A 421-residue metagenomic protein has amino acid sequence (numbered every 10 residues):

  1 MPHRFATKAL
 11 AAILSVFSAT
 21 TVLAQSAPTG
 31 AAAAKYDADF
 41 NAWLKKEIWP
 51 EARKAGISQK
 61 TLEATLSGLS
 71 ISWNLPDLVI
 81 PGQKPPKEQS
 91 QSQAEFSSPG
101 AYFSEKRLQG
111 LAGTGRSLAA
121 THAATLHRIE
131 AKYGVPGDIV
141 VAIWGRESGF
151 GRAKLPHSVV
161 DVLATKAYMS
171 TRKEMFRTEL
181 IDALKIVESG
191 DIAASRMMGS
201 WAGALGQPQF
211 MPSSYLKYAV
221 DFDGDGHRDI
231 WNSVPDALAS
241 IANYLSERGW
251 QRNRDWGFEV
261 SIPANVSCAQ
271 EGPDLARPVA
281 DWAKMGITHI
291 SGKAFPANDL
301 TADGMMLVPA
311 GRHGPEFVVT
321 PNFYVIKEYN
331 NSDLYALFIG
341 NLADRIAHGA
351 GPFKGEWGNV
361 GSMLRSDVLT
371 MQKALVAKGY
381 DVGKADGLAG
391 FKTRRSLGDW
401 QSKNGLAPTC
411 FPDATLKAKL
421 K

Functional and structural regions predicted by a protein language model:
K8-T21: Bacterial N-terminal signal peptides
Q25-E130: An acidic, Gly/Ser/Thr/Pro-rich helix-cap/linker signature
K45-L62, S67-N74, A131-G134, G145-G149 (+10 more regions): Sec-exported extracytoplasmic/periplasmic mature domains
L62-E88, W144-S148, S158-D161, E259-A264 (+2 more regions): Acidic helix-start/capping segments at beta-turn-to-alpha-helix junctions
Q91-S246, W256-F258: Acidic/His-rich structured neighborhood in mature extracellular/periplasmic domains
A194, M198-E328, A336: Flexible, glycine-rich surface segments
T320-S332, N341-G387: Acidic, Ser/Thr/Pro/Gly-enriched interdomain connector segments
M363-V368, V376-L420: Short acidic, glycine/serine/threonine-rich helix-capping segments at coil-helix boundaries
